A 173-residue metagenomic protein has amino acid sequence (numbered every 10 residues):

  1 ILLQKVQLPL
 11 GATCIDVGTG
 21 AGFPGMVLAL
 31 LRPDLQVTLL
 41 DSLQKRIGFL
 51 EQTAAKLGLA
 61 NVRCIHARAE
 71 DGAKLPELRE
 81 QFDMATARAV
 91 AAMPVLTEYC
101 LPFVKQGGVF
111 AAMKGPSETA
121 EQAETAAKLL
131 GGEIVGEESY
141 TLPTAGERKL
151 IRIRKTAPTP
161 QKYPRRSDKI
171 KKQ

Functional and structural regions predicted by a protein language model:
I1-A91, T97: Conserved SAM/SAH cofactor-binding pocket of Class I
R32, V104-Q106: Helix-to-beta-strand junctions that scaffold the AdoMet/dcAdoMet cofactor pocket in Class I SAM-dependent enzymes
Q36, N61-R63, V109, E133-G136: Conserved beta-strand segments of alpha/beta enzyme cores
Q44, P116-E118, L142-P143: Conserved nucleotide-binding/hydrolysis micro-motifs of P-loop NTPases
E51, T97-L101, A123-T125: Short amphipathic alpha-helical segments
E70, A92, G115-T119: Short "lid" loop at the C-terminus of a central beta-strand within the Rossmann-like core of SAM-dependent
G107-S117: Conserved beta-strand signature within the Rossmann-like core of class I S-adenosyl-L-methionine
E121-Q173: SAM/dcSAM-binding transferase cores
